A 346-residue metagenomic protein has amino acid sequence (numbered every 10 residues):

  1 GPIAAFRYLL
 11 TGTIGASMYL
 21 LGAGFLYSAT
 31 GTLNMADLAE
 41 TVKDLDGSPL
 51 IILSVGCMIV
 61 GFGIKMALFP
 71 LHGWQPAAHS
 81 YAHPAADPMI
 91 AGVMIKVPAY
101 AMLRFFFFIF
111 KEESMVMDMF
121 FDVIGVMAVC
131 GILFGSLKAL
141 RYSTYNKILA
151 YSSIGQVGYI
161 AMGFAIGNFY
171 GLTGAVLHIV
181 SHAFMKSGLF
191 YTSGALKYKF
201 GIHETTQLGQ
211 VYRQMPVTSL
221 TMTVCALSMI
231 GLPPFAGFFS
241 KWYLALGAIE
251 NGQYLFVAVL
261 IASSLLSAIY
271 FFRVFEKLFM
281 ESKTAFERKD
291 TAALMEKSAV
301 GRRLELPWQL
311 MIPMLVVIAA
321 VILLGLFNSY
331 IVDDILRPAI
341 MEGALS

Functional and structural regions predicted by a protein language model:
G1-W242, L246-F272, E276-K277, S282: Hydrophobic transmembrane alpha-helices and their helix-loop junctions in integral membrane proteins
A82, T205, M215-T218, R273-S346: Cytoplasmic/organellar membrane-interface segments at the starts of transmembrane helices in multi-pass inner-membrane
